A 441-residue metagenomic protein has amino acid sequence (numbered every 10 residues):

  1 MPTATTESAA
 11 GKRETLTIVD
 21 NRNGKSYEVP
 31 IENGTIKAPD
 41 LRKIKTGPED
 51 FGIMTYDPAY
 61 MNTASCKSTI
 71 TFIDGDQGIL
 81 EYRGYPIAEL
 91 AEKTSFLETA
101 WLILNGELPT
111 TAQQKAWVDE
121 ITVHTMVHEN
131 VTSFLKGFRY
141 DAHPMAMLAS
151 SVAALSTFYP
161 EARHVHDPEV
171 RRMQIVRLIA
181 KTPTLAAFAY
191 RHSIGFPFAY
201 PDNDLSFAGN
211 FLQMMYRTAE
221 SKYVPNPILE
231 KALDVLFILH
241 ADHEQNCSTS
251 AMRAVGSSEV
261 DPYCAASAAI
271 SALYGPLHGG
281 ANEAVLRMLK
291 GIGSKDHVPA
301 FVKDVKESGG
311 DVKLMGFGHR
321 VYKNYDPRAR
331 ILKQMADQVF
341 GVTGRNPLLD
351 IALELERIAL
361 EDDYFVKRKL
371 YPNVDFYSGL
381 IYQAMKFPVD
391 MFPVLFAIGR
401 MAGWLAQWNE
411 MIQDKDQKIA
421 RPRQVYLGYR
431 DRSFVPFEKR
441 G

Functional and structural regions predicted by a protein language model:
P2-G441: Non-transmembrane, aqueous-exposed alpha-helical and coiled segments at domain scale
